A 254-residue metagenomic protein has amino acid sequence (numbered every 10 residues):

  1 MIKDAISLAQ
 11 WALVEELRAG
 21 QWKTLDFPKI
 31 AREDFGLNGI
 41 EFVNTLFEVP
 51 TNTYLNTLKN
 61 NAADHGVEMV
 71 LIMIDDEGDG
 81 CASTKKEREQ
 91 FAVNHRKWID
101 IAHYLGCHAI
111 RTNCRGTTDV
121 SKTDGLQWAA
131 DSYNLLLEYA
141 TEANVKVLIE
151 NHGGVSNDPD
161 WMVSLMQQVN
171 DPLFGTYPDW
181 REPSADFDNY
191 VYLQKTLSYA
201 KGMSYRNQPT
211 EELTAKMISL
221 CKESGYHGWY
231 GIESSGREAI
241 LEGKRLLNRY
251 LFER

Functional and structural regions predicted by a protein language model:
M1-G36, A63, G106, D131 (+1 more regions): Histidine-acidic metal/acid-base catalytic patches
D4, K29, N61-I74, D79-T176: Active-site acidic/histidine proton-transfer and metal-coordination neighborhood in alpha/beta enzyme cores
Q10, N44-F47, D76, C114 (+2 more regions): Residues that line or immediately flank small-molecule/substrate-binding pockets and catalytic motifs
L17, F47-E48, R88, L126 (+3 more regions): A generic secondary-structure micro-motif detector that highlights 1-2 residue hydrophobic/ambivalent hotspots embedded
R18-W22, N52-T53, A82-R88, S121-G125 (+1 more regions): Short, solvent-exposed loop/turn segments at secondary-structure boundaries
L37-E48, V147, N170, T176: Extended hydrophobic secondary-structure segments
G39-A63, C114-S121: Glycine-rich, proline-tolerant flexible connector loops at the mouths of alpha/beta enzymes
G39-E41, L71-M73, R111, L148 (+2 more regions): Conserved beta-strand positions in the central sheet of alpha/beta enzyme cores
